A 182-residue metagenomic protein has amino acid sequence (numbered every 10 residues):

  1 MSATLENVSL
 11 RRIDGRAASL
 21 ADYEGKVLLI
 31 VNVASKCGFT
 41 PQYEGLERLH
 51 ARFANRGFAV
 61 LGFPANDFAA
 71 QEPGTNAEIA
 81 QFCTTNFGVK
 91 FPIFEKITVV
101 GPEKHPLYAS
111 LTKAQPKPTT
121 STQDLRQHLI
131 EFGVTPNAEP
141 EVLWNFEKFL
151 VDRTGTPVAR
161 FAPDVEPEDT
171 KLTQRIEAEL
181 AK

Functional and structural regions predicted by a protein language model:
M1-A21, K117-P118: N-terminal "domain-start" segment that seeds a small globular fold
L5-E6, L28, N145-E147: Short loop/turn microsegments at loop-to-beta-strand junctions
K26-V27, S35-K36, T40-F63, C83-F87: Conserved helix-turn-beta segment immediately C-terminal to the redox Cys motif in thioredoxin-like folds
A34-L46, A65-P73, K148, G155 (+1 more regions): Short, thiol/selenol-centered motifs that function as redox-active sites or metal-ligating centers
R56-T75, K90-G101: Thiol-based oxidoreductase modules, predominantly thioredoxin-like and allied folds used for disulfide exchange
F82-T84, G88-E166: Thiol/selenol-based redox catalytic cores and closely related redox-interacting motifs
A159-A181: Non-catalytic, surface beta->alpha helical segment in thiol-disulfide oxidoreductase systems
